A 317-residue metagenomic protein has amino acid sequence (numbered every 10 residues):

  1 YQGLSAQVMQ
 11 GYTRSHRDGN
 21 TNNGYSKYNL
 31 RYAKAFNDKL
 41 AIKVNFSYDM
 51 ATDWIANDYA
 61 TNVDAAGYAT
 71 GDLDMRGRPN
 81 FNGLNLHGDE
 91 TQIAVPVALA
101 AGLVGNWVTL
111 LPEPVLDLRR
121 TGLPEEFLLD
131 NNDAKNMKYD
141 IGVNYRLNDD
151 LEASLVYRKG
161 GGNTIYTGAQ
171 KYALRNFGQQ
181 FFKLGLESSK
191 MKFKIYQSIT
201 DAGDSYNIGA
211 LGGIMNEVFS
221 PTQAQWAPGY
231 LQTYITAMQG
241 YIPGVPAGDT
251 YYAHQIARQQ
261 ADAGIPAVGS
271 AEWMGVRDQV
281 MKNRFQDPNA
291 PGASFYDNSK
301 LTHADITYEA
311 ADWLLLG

Functional and structural regions predicted by a protein language model:
Y1-D58, D64, K135-M137: Outer-membrane beta-barrel translocator/receptor signature
Q2, S26-L30, K135-I141, G178-L184 (+2 more regions): Hydrophobic, lipid-facing positions within transmembrane beta-strands of outer-membrane proteins
Q2-L4, D38-I42, D149-L151, Q180-F182 (+2 more regions): Outer-envelope beta-barrel architecture signal
Q10-R14, Y48-T52, Y157-N163, S188-K190 (+1 more regions): Transmembrane beta-strands of outer-membrane beta-barrel pores
R14-D18, P124-L129, Y166-A173, Q179 (+2 more regions): Extracellular loop and loop/strand-boundary signature of outer-membrane beta-barrel proteins
G24, Y59-Y68, L73-M75, Y166 (+5 more regions): Flexible, surface-exposed loop regions and adjacent strand-edge segments of Gram-negative outer-membrane beta-barrel
N29-A33, N45, D140-R146, V156 (+3 more regions): Transmembrane beta-barrel domains of outer membrane proteins
K183-G317: Face-selective signature of the C-terminal outer-membrane beta-barrel domain
